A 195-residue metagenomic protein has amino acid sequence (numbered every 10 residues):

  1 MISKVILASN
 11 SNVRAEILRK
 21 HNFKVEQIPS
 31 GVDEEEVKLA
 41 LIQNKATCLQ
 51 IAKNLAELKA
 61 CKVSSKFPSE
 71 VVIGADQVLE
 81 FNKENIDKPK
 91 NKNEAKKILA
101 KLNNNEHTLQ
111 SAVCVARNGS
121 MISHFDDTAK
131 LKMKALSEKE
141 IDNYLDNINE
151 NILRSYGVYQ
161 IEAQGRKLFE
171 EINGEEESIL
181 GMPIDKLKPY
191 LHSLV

Functional and structural regions predicted by a protein language model:
M1-V71, L136-K139, N143-N147, D185-K186 (+1 more regions): N-terminal polybasic phosphate/anion-binding patch
S3, A75, L109-S111, A129 (+1 more regions): Change "...and in nucleic-acid phosphodiester-cleaving endonucleases..." to "...and in nucleic-acid processing enzymes
K24-E35, V113-S120, R154-R166: Mobile beta-alpha loop/short-helix "lid" or hinge segments that flank ligand
V71-Q77: Alpha-helical membrane segments and adjacent membrane-interface helices in multi-pass membrane proteins
Q77-H107, M133-A135: Active-site-adjacent loop/tail segments of enzyme domains
E80, C114-R117, E171: Short beta-strand-to-turn element immediately C-terminal to the catalytic PLP-Schiff-base lysine in fold type I
L99, A112-H124, T128: Anionic-ligand binding region
H124-V195: Active-site oxyanion/phosphate-handling segment shared across diverse enzymes
